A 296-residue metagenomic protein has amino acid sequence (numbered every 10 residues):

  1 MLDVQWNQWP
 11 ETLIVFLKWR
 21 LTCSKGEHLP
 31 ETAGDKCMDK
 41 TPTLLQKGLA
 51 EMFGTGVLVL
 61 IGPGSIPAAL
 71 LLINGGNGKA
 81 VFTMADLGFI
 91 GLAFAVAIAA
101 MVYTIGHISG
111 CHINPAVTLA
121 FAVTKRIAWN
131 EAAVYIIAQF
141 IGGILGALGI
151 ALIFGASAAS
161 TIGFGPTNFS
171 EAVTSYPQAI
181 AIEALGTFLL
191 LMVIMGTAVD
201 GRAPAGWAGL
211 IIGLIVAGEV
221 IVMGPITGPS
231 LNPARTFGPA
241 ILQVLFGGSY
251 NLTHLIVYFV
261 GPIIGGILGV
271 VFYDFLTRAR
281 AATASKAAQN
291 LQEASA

Functional and structural regions predicted by a protein language model:
W6-W9, W19: Tryptophan (W) side chains
W9-P10, A33: Compositionally biased, low-complexity intrinsically disordered regions
F16-W19, C23-A296: Membrane-interface helix-loop junctions and terminal tails of multi-pass membrane proteins
